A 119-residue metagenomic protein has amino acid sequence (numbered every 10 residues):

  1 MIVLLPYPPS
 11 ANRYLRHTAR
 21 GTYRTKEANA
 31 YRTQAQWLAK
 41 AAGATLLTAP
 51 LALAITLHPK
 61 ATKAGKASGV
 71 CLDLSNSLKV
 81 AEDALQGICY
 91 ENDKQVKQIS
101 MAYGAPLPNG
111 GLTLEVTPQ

Functional and structural regions predicted by a protein language model:
M1-Q119: Acidic, proline/glycine-enriched N-terminal capping motif
